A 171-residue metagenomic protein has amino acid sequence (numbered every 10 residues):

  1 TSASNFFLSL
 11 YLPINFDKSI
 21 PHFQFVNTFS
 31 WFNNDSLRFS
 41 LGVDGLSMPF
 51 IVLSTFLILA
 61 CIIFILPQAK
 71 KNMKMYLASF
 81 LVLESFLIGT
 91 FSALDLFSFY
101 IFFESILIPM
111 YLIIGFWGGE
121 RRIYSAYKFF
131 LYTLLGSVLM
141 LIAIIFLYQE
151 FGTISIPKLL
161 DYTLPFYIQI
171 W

Functional and structural regions predicted by a protein language model:
T1-A78, P157-T163: Transmembrane helix-loop-helix hairpins at membrane boundaries of multipass inner-membrane proteins
A78, V82, F86-W171: Alpha-helical multi-pass transmembrane bundles of energy-transducing inner-membrane proteins
